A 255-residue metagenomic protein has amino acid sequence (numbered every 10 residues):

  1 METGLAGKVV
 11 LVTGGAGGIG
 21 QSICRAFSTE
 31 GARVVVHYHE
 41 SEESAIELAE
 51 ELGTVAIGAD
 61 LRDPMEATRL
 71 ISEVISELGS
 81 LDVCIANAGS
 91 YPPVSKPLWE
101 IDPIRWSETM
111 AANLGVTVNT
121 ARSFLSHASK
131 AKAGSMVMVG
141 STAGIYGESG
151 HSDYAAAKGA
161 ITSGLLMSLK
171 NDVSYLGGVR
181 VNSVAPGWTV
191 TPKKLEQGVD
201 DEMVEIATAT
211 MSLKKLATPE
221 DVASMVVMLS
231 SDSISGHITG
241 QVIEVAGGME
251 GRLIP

Functional and structural regions predicted by a protein language model:
A16-G17: Conserved glycine-rich cofactor-binding loop
V94-L98, D102-S107, M203, A207: Substrate-binding pocket helix/loop in short-chain dehydrogenase/reductase
S95, Y146, L213, I234 (+1 more regions): Short C-terminal tail/terminal secondary-structure segment of NAD(P)H-dependent dehydrogenase/reductase domains
A121, A157-K158: Active-site helix of classical SDR
A133, Y175-R180, I234-T239: Short, small/polar-rich loop/turn modules that mediate ligand/substrate recognition or access, typified
S141: Residue(s) in the substrate-gating loop at a strand-loop-helix junction that position the organic substrate next
L176, S183-M211, R252-P255: A glycine/serine/threonine-rich, flexible loop-to-helix segment that serves as the NAD(P) cofactor-binding "lid"
